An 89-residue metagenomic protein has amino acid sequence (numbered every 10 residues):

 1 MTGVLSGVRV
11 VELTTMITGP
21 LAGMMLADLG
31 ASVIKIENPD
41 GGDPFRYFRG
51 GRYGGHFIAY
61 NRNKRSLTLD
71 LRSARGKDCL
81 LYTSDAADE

Functional and structural regions predicted by a protein language model:
M1-S84: N-terminal helix-loop segment corresponding to the beta1-alpha1 unit of nucleotide/adenylate-binding folds
D85-E89: A short, hydrophobic C-terminal helix/tail in secreted or cell-surface proteins
